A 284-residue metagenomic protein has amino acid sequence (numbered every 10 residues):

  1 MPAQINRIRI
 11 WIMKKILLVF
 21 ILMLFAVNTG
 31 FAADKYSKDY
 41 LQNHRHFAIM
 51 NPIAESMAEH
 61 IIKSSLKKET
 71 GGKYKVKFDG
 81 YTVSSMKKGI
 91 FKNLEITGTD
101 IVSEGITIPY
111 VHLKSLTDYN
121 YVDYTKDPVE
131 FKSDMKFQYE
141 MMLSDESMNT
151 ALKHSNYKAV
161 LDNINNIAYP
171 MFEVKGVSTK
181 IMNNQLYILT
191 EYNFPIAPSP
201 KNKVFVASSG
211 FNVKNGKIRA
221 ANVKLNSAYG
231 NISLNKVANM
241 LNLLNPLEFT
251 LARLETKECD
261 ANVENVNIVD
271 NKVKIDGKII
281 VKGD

Functional and structural regions predicted by a protein language model:
P2-A3, M13-I16: Positively charged n-region of N-terminal signal peptides that target proteins for export
I16-F25: Sec-dependent N-terminal signal peptides
F25-A26, V281: Single-residue recognition of alpha-helix boundary sites
A32-D284: Extracellular/lumenal and peripheral-membrane lipid-interaction modules
